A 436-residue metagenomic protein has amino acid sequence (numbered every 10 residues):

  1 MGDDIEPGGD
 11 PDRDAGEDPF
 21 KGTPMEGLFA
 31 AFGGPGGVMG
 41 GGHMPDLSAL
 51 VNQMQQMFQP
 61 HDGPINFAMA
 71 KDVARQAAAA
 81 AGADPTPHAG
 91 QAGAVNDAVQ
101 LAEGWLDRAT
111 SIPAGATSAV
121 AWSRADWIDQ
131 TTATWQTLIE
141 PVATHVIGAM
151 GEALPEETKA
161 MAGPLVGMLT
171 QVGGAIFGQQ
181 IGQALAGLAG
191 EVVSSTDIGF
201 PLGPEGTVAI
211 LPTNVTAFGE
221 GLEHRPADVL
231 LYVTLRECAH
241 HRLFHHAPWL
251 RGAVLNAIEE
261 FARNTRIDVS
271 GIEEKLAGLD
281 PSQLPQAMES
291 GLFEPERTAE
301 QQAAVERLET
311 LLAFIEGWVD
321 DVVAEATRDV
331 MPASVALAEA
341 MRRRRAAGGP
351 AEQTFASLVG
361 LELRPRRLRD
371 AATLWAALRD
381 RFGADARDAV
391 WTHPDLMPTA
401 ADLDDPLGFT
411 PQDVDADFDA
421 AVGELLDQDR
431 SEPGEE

Functional and structural regions predicted by a protein language model:
M1-E140, D385-E436: N-terminal low-structure segments adjacent to metalloprotease catalytic domains across cellular compartments
D62-G82, T137-P164, L284-F293, A347: Short, compositionally biased low-complexity segments
N96-T213: Auxiliary, metal-adjacent structural segments of Zn-dependent hydrolase domains
G115-A121, P248-A257, A333-A336: Short, glycine/acidic-rich hinge or "gate" loops at secondary-structure transitions that mediate conformational
A175-T196, F244-A299, A303-V330: Post-HExxH zinc-binding segment in Zn-dependent metallohydrolases
V215-V233: Short pre-active-site segment immediately N-terminal to the catalytic Zn-binding motif
V229-P248, W375: Active-site recognition of the HExxH zinc-binding catalytic motif
E300-E436: Pan-zinc metallopeptidase signature
